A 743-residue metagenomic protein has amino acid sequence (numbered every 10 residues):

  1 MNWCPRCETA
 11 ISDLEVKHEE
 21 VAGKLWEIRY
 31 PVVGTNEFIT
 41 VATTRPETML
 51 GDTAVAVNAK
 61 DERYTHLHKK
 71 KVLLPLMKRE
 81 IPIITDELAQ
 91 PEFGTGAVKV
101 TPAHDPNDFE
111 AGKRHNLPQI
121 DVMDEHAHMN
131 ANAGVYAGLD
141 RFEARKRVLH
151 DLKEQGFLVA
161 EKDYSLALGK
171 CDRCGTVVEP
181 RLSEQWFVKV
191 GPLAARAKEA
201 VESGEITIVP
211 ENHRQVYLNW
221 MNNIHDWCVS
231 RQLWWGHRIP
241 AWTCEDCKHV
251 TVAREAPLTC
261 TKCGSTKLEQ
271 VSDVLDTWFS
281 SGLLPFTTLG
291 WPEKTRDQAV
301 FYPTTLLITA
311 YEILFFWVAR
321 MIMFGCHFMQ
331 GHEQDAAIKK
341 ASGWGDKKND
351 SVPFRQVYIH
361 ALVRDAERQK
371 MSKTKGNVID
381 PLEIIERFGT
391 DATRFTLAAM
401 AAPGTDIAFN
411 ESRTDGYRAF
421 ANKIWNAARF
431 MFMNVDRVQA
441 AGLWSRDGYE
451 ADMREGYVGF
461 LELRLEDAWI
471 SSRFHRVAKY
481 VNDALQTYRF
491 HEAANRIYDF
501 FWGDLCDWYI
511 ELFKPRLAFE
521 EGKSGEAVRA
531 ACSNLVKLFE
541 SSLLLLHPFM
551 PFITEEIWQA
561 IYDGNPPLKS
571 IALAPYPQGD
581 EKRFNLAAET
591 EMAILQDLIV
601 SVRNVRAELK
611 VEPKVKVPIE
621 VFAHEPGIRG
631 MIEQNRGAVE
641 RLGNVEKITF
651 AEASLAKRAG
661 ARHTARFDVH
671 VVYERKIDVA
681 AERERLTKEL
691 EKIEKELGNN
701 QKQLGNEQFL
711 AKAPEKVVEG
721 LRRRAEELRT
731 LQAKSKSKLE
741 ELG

Functional and structural regions predicted by a protein language model:
M1-F38, M49, L88, F93-D246 (+8 more regions): Residue patterns forming the tRNA-binding/recognition surfaces of aminoacyl-tRNA synthetases and related DALR
M1-H126, R196-S230, W234, K262-G264 (+7 more regions): NTP-handling and nucleic-acid-processing catalytic cores
E27, N219-F279, L283, H327-T390 (+2 more regions): Feature 926 captures the class I aminoacyl-tRNA synthetase adenylation module centered on the KMSKS loop
V41, I81-I83, N132, P180 (+3 more regions): Short capping micro-motif at the N-terminus of alpha-helices
K71, F157-D163, K267-Q270: Short secondary-structure junctions
P106-A111, E312, A319-Q330, I497: Alpha-helical support elements that line or immediately flank enzyme active sites and cofactor-binding pockets
G169-C174, Y311, A361-D365: Short, conserved secondary-structure transition motifs
A299-A310, A530: Short, conserved non-catalytic motifs in the polymerase core
